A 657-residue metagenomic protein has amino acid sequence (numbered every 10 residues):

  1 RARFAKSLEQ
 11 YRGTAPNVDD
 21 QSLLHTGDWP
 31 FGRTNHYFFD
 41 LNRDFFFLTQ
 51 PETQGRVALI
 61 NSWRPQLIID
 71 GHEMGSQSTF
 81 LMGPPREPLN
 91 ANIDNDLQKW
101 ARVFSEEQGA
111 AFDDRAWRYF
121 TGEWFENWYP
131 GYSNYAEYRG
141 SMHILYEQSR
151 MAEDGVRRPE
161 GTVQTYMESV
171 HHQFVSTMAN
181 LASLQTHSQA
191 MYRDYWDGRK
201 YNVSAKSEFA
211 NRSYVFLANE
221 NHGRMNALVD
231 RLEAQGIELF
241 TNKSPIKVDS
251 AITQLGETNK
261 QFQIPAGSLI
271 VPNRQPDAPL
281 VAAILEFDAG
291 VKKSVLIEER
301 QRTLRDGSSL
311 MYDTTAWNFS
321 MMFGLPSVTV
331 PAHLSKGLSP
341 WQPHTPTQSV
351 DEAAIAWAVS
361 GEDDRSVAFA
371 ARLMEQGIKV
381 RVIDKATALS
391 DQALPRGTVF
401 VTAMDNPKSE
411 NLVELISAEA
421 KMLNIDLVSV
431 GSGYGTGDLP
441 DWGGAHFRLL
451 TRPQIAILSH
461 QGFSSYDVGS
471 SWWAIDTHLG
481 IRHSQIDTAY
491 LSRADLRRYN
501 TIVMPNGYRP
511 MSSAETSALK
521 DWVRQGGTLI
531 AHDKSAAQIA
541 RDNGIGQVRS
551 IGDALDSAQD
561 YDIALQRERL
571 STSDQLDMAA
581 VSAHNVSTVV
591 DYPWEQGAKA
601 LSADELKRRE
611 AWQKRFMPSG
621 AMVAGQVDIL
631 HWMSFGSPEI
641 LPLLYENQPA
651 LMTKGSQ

Functional and structural regions predicted by a protein language model:
R1, Y37-F38, R43-D44, T49-G55 (+6 more regions): Intrinsic-disorder/low-complexity accessory segments
R1-N42, Q50: Active-site rim/loop-helix segments in enzyme catalytic domains that contact anionic ligands
D70-G71, M504: Conserved beta-strand positions
M74: Active-site pre-Tyr helix/loop in NAD(P)-dependent dehydrogenases
